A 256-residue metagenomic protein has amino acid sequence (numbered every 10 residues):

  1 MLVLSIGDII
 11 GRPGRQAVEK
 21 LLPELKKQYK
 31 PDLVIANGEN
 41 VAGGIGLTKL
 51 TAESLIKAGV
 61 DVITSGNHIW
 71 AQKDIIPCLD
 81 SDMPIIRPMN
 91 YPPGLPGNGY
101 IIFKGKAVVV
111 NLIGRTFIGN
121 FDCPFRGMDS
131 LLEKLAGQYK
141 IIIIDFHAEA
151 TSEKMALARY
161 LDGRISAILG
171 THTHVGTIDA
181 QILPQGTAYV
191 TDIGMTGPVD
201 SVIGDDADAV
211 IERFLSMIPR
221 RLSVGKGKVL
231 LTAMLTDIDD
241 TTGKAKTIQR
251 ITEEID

Functional and structural regions predicted by a protein language model:
M1-D256: Acidic, metal/ion-coordinating pockets
